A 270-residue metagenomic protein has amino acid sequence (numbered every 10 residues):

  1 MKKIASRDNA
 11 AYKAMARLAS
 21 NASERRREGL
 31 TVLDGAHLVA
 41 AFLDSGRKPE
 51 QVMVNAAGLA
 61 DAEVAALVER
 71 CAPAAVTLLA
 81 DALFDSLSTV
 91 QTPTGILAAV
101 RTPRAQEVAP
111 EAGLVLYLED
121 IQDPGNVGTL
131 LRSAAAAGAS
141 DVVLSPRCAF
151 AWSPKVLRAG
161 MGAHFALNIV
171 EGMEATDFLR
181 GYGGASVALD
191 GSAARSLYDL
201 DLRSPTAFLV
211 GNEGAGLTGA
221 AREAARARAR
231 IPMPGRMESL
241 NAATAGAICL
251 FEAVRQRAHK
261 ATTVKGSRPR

Functional and structural regions predicted by a protein language model:
M1-A62, C148-A149: Boundary-proximal intrinsically disordered activation/regulatory segments immediately upstream of a helical core
K2-S6, T77-A80, L167-E174: Short acidic-hydrophobic, aromatic-tinged amphipathic segments that line or gate anion-handling sites
G35, D123-T129, E238-A245: Amphipathic alpha-helical repeat scaffolds
D44, A99-A193: RNA substrate-binding interface of SAM-dependent RNA methyltransferases
A60-P73, A220-A221: Short, aromatic/basic amphipathic alpha-helical patches
V68-A99: Glycine/small-residue-rich loop that forms an oxyanion/phosphate-binding "nest" at active or ligand-binding sites
I96-A98, A135-A137, C148-F165, G219-R270: Structured adenosyl-cofactor binding patch, chiefly the S-adenosyl-L-methionine
V187-M237: Active-site/ligand-binding-proximal alpha/beta "capping" segment
